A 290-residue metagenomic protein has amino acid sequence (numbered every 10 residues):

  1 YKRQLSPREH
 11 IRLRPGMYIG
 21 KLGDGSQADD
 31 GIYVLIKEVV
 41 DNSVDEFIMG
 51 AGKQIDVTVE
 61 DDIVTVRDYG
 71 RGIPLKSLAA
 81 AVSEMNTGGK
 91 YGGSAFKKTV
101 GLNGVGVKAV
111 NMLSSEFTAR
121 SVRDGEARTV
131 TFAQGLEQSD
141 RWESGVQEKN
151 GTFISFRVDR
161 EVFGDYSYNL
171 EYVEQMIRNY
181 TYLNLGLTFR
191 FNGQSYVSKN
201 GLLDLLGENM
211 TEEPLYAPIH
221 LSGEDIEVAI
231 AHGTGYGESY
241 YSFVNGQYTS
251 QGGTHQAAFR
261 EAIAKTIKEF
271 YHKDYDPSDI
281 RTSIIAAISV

Functional and structural regions predicted by a protein language model:
K2, E9, Y18-G20, G92-S94 (+3 more regions): Flexible, glycine-/charge-rich segments associated with ATP-binding catalytic modules
K2-V40, V44, K76-V82: Bergerat-fold GHKL ATPase/HATPase_c domain
Q4-M17, K21, G25, V59 (+2 more regions): Flexible hinge/switch segments at interdomain interfaces of large molecular machines
L13, V59-D61, D68-G70, L113-S114 (+7 more regions): Flexible glycine-/small-residue-rich
M17-L22, R71-V122, A127: Flexible ATP-lid and adjacent glycine-rich G1/G2 motifs of the Bergerat
S26-I55, V59, G106-L113: Conserved ATP-binding N-box helix of the HATPase_c
V44-Y91: Conserved beta-strand-loop-beta-strand hairpin that lines the nucleotide-binding pocket of ATP/GTP-utilizing enzymes
S139, E171, R178-T181, G186-V290: GHKL/Histidine-kinase-like ATPase module
